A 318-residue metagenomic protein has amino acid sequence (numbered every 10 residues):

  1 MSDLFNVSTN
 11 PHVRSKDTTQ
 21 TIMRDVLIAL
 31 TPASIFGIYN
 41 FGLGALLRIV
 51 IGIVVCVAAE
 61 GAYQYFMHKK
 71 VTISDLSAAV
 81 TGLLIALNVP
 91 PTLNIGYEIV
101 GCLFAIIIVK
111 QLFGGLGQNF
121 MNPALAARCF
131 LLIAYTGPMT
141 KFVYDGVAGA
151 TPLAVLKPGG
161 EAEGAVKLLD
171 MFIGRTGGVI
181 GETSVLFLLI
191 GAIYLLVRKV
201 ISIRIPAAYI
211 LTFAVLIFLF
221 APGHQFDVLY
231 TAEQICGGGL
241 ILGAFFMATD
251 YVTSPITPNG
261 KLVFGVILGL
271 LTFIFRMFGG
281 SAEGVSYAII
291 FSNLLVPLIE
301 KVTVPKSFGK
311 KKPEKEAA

Functional and structural regions predicted by a protein language model:
M1-I22, F278-A318: Cytosolic-side transmembrane-helix boundaries in multi-pass membrane proteins
M1-V57, E316: N-terminal signal-anchor module of multipass membrane proteins
N10, A58-K70, I106-Q118, N122 (+2 more regions): C-terminal ends of transmembrane helices
D25-A33, R48-E60, S77-G82, A86 (+14 more regions): Alpha-helical transmembrane segments in multi-pass membrane proteins
G42-V55, T92-G101, M171, R175-V185 (+1 more regions): Structural signature of hydrophobic alpha-helical transmembrane segments
S77-A78, L83-G149: Membrane-interface helix-loop-helix junctions at boundaries between adjacent transmembrane segments
G117-L189: Long hydrophobic alpha-helical segments that form multi-pass transmembrane helix bundles in integral membrane proteins
F120, A124, T231-G238, K261 (+1 more regions): Loop-to-transmembrane alpha-helix initiation sites
